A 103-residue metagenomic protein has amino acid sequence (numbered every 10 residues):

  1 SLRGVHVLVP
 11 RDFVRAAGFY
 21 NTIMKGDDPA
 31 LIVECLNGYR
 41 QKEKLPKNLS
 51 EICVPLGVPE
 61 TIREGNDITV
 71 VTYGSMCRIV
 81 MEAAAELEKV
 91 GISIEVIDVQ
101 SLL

Functional and structural regions predicted by a protein language model:
S1-G26: Conserved thiamine diphosphate
G4-H6, G38-Y39, R63, Q100-L102: Short C-terminal domain-edge/linker segments immediately following a structured domain
V7-R11, L31-E34, V96-I97: General beta-strand structural signal in soluble alpha/beta enzymes
D12, L36, L103: Active-site-proximal loop/turn and secondary-structure-junction residues that shape catalytic pockets, frequently
G18-A30, G38-E86, V90: Glycine-/acidic-rich phosphate or pyrophosphate-binding loops and their flanking alpha/beta elements
E34, T72-G74, D98-S101: Active-site proximal loops enriched in glycine and acidic residues that flank catalytic Cys/His/Asp and coordinate
A84-A85, K89-L103: Generic long, charged, amphipathic alpha-helical segments
